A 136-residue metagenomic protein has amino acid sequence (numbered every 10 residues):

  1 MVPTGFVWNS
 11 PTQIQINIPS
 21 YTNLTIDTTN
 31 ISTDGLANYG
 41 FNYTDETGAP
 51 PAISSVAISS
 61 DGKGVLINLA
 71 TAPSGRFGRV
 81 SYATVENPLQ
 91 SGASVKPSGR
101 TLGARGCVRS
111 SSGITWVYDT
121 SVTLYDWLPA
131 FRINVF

Functional and structural regions predicted by a protein language model:
M1-N9: Short, compositionally biased P/S/T/A/G/V-rich stretches that sit at domain boundaries
S10-I16, V65: Structural beta-strand segments of beta-rich domains
Y21-F136: C-terminal beta-sandwich/jelly-roll accessory domains of carbohydrate-active enzymes
